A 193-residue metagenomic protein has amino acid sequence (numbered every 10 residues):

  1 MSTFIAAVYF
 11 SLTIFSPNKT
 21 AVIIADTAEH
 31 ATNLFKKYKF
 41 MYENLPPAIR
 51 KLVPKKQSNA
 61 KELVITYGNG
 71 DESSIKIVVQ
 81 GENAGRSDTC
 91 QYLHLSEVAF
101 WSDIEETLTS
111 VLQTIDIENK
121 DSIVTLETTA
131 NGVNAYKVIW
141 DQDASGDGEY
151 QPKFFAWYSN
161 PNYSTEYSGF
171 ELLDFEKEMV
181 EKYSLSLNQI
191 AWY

Functional and structural regions predicted by a protein language model:
M1-Y193: Phosphate/NTP-binding elements of NTP-utilizing enzymes
